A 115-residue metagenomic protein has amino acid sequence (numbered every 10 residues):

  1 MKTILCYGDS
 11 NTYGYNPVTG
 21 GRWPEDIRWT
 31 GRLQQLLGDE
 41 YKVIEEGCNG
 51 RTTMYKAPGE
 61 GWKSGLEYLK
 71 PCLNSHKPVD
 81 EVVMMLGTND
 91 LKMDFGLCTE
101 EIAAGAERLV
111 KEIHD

Functional and structural regions predicted by a protein language model:
M1-C48, K56-G59, C72-P78, V82: Serine-esterase "nucleophile elbow" of acetyl-processing enzymes
G14, T52, N89: Active-site beta-alpha loop architecture of Rossmann-like, nucleotide-cofactor-dependent enzymes
D39, W62-D115: Alpha-helical cap/lid subdomain in secreted, periplasmic, or secretory-pathway luminal O-acyl-processing enzymes
T53-Y55, K92-M93: Short acidic/glycine-rich loop or secondary-structure boundary segments that cap or lie
